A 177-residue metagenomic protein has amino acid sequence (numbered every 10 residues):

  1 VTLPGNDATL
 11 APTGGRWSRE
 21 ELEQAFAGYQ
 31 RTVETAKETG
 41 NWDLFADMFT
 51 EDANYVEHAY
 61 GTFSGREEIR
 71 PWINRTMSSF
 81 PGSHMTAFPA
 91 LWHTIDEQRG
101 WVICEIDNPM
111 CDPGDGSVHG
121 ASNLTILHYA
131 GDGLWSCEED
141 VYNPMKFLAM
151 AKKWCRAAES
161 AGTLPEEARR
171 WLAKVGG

Functional and structural regions predicted by a protein language model:
V1-D47, E51, A158, R169-G177: Short, low-complexity N-terminal intrinsically disordered segments enriched in polar/charged residues
F26-V33, F49, I73-M77, C104-N108 (+1 more regions): Hydrophobic alpha-helical core bundles mediating ligand binding, dimerization, or RNAP-core interactions
W42-V102: A solvent-exposed, acidic/Ser-Thr-rich amphipathic alpha-helical stretch
R66-E67, G114-S117, K146-W154: A short, polar/proline- and glycine-enriched secondary-structure boundary/capping micro-motif
S78-S83, P109-G120: Short, cysteine-centered beta-strand-loop-beta hairpins and adjacent loop/turn segments enriched in charged/polar
T86-A87, E105, V118-T125: Short, surface-exposed coil-to-beta transition loops
W101-C111, I126: Short, well-ordered beta-strand segments in beta-rich or mixed alpha/beta enzyme and ligand-binding folds
S122-E159, T163-E167: Short beta-strand edge/turn micro-motifs at domain boundaries
